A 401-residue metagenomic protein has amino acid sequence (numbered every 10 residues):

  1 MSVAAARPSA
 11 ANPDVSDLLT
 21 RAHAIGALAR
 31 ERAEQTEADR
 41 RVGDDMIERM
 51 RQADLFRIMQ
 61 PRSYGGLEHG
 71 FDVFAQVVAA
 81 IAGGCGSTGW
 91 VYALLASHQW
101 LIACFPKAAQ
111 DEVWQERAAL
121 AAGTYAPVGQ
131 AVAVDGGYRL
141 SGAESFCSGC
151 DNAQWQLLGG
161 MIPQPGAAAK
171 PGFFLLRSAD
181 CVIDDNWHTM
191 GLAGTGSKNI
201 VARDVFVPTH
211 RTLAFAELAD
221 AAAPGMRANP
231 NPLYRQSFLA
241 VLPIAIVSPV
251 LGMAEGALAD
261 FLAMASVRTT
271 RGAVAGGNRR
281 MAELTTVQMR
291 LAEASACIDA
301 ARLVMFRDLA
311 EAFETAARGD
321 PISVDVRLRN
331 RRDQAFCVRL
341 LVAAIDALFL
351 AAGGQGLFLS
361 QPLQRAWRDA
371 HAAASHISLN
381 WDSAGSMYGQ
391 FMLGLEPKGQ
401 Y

Functional and structural regions predicted by a protein language model:
M1-T20, A24-A27, Q400-Y401: Basic/polar N-terminal segments that are highly enriched at the extreme N-terminus, encompassing both cleavable
T20-H23, G252-E255, A259, A292 (+5 more regions): Generic structural signal for well-ordered, non-transmembrane alpha-helical segments in soluble/cytosolic regions
E34-E37, D299-D333, D346-L357: C-terminal helix-coil-helix/basic helical segment that borders enzyme active sites and/or dimer interfaces and provides
D44-Q52, F56-A153: Glycine-rich flavin
A133, E144, G159-I162, L175-S178 (+6 more regions): Short, structured patches in soluble enzyme cores that scaffold and shape functional sites
A143-C181, D185-N186, G196, G353: DPxDG-like acidic metal-binding loop motif
N199-I298: Glycine-rich beta->alpha junctions and the first turn(s) of the following alpha-helix
A352-Y401: Glycine-rich phosphate/cofactor-binding loops in nucleotide/flavin-utilizing enzymes
